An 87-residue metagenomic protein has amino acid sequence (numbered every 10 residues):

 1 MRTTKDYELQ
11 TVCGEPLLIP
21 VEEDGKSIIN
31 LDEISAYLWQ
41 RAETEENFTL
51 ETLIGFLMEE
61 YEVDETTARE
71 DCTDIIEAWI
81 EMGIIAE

Functional and structural regions predicted by a protein language model:
M1-A36, Q40: Acidic, low-complexity/disordered tracts enriched in E/D and polar residues
D24-E87: Long, charge-rich, low-complexity alpha-helical segments
